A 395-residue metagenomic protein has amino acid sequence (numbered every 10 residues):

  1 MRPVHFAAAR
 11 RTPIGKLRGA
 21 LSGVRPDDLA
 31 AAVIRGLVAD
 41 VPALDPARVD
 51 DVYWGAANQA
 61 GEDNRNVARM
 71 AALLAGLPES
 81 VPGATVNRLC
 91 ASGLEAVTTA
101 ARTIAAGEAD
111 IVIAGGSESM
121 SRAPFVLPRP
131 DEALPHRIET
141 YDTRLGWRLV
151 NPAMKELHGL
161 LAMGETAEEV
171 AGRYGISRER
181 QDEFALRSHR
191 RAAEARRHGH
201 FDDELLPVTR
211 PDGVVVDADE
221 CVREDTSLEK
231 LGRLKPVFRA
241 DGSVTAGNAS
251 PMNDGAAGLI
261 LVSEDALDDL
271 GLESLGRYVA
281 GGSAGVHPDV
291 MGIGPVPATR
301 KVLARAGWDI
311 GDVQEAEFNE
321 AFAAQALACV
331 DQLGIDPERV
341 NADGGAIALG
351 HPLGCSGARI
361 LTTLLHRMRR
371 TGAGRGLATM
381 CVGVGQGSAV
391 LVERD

Functional and structural regions predicted by a protein language model:
M1-V24, L145, V150, E229-I293 (+5 more regions): Condensing-enzyme catalytic core mediating Claisen C-C bond formation in acyl metabolism
R11-T12, G23, D27-A32, A43 (+4 more regions): N-terminal extracellular/periplasmic Venus flytrap/periplasmic-binding protein-like
S22-V112, S117-P135, L205-D217, I310-Q332: Conserved beta-ketoacyl condensing-enzyme motif
V24, A56-V112, R144-W147, L157-M163 (+4 more regions): Conserved catalytic cysteine-centered active-site region of acyl-thioester-dependent Claisen-condensing enzymes
P26-V41, V67-A71, A96-T99, M163-V170 (+5 more regions): Short, well-ordered amphipathic alpha-helical segments that serve as non-catalytic structural scaffolds within diverse
W54, T166-E168, E204, P211 (+1 more regions): Active-site pocket-lining segment
R88-E118, A171-H200, L259-A266, V330 (+2 more regions): Active-site-proximal alpha-helical scaffold in enzymes
I111-E169: Flexible glycine-/small-residue-enriched beta->alpha junction loops that bind anionic phosphate/pyrophosphate groups
